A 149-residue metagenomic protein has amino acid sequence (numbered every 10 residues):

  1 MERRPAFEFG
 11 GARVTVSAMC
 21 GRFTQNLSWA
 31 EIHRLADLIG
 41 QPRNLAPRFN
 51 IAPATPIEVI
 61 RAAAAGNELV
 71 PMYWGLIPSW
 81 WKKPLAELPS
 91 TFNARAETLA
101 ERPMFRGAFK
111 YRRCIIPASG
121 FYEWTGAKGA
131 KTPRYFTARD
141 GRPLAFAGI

Functional and structural regions predicted by a protein language model:
E2-I149: Short linear sequence motif anchored by a di-proline
